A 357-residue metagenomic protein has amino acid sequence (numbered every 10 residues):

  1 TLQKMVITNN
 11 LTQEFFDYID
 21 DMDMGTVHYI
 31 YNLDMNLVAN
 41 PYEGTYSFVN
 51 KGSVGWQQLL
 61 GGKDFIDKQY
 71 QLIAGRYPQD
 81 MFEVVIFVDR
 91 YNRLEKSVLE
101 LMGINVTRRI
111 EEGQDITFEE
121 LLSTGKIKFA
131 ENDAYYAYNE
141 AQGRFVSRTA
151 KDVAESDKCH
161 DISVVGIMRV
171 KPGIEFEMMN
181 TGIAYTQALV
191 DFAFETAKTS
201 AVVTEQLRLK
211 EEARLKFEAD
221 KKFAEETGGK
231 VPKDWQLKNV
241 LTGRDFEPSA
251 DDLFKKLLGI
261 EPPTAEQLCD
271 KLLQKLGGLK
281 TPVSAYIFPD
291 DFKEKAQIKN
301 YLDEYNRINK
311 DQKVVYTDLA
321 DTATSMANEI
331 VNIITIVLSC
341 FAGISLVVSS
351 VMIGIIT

Functional and structural regions predicted by a protein language model:
T1, L60-F65, Y138, V164 (+2 more regions): Extracytoplasmic/periplasmic mature domains of Sec-exported, cell-envelope-associated bacterial proteins
T1-D80, L268-V315: Hydrophobic, regular-secondary-structure patches
L2-Q3, R90-Y91, I167-K171, Y286-E294 (+1 more regions): Structural beta->alpha junctions
M35-T45, Y138-N139, E175, T324-I330: Short, solvent-exposed polar/charged micro-motifs at secondary-structure junctions
D64-F194: Hydrophobic secondary-structure segments that place a key small or acidic residue at a functional site
V170-K230, D234-L241: Short solvent-exposed strand/turn elements
E212, E218-Y286, D290-S345: Peri-transmembrane interface segments
F341-T357: A hydrophobic alpha-helix feature that marks transmembrane segments and, especially, their cytosolic C-terminal ends
